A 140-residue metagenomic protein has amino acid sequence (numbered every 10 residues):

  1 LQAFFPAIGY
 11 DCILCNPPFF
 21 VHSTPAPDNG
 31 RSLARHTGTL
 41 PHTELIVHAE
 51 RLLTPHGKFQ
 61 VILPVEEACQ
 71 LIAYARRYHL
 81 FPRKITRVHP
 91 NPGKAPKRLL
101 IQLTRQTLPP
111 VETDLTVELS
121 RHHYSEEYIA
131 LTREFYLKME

Functional and structural regions predicted by a protein language model:
Q2, H89-P92, T107: Residue-level detector of flexible, active-site-proximal loop/helix-junction positions within diverse enzyme catalytic
A3, I8-C12, P17-E44, H48: Mobile active-site "lid"/loop adjacent to the S-adenosyl-L-methionine
D11, T86, E118: Residues in well-ordered beta-strands of folded domains
F20, Y78, Q106: Phosphate/oxyanion-binding loops and surfaces in catalytic or ligand/nucleic-acid-binding neighborhoods
A34-G38, P92, R121: Alpha-helix initiation/capping motif
T39-P96, I101: Conserved Class I SAM-dependent methyltransferase catalytic core
K94-E140: SAM/dcSAM-binding transferase cores
